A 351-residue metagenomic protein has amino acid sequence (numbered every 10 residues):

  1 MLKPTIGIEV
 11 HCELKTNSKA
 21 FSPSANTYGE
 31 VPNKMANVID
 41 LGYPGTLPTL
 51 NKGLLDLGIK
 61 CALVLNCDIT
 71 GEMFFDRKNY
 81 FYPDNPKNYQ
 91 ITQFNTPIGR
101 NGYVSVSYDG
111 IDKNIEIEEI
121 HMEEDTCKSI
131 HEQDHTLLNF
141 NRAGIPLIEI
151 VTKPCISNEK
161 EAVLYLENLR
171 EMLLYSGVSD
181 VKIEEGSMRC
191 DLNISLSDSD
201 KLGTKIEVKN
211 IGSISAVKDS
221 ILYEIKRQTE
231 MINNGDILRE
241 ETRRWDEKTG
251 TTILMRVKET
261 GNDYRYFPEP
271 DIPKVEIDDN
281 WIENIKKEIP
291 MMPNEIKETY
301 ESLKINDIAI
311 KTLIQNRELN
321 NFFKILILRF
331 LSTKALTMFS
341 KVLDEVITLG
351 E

Functional and structural regions predicted by a protein language model:
M1-M291, E301-D307, L319, L328-S332 (+1 more regions): Basic, nucleic-acid-interacting segments
N294-K297, D307-T312, R317-F322: Long hydrophobic segments that form regular secondary structure
T312, K334-K341: Amphipathic alpha-helical interaction segments
Q315-F330, G350: Short amphipathic alpha-helical segments and their helix-coil junctions
L343-E351: Small-residue-rich helix-loop
